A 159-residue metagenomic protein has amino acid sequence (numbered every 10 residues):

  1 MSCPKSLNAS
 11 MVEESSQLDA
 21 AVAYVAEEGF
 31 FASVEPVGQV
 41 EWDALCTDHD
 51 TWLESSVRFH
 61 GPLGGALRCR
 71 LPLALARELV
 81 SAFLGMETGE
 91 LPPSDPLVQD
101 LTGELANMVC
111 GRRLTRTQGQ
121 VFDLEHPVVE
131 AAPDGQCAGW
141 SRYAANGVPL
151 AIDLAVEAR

Functional and structural regions predicted by a protein language model:
M1-R159: N-terminal auxiliary interaction/assembly segments of multi-subunit proteins
